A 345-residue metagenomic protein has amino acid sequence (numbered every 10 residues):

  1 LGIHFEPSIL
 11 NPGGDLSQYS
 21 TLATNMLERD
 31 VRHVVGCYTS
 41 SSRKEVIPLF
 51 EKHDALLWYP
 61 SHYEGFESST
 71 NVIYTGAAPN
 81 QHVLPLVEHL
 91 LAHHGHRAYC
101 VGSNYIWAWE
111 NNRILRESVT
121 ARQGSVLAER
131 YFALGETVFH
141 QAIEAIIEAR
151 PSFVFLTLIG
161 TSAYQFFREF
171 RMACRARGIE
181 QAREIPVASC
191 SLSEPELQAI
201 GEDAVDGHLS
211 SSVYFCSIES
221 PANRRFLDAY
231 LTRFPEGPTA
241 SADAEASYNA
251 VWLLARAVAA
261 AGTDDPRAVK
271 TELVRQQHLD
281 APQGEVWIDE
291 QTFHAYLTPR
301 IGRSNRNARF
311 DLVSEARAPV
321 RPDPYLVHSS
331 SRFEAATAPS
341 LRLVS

Functional and structural regions predicted by a protein language model:
L1-G13, S69-N71, V119-E136: Short beta-strand elements in bilobed, periplasmic/extracellular small-molecule ligand-binding domains
G2-G65: Beta-alpha junction/loop-to-helix N-cap segments that form part of ligand/metal-binding clefts
I3, T239, A259-T271: Short, charged, surface-exposed loops that flank catalytic or proteolytic processing sites
M26-Y38, W58-P60, Y99-V101, R150-F166 (+3 more regions): Periplasmic-binding protein-like
T75-Y131: An alpha-beta-alpha
L115-R116, T120-S211: Extracellular/periplasmic bilobed ligand-binding domains
F170-A246, H328-S329, P339-S340: Extracellular/periplasmic periplasmic-binding protein-like sensory domains
A281-S345: Solvent-exposed, acidic/polar segments of extracytosolic/periplasmic ligand-binding ectodomains
